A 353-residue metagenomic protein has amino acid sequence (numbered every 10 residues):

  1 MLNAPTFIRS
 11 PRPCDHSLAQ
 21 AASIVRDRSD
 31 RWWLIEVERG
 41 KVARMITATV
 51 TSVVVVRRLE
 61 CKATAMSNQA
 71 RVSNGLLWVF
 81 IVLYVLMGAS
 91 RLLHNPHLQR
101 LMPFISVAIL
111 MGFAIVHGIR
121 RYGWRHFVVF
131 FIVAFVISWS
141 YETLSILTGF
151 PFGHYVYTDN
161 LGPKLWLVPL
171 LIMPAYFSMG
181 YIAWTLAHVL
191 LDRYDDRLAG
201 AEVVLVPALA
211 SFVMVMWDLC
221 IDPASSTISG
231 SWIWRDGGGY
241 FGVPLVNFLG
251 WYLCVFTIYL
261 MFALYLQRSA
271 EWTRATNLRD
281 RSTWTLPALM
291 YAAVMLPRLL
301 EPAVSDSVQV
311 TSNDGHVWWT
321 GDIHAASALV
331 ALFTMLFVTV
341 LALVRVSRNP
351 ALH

Functional and structural regions predicted by a protein language model:
M1-I8: Extreme N-terminal basic, low-complexity initiation segments that serve as generic localization/processing leaders
A4, D15-S17: Short hydrophobic alpha-helical segments enriched in small aliphatic residues
T6, A21-I24, M45, V50: Short stretches within intrinsically disordered, low-complexity N-terminal or propeptide regions
S10, L18-A22, R26, G40: Hydrophobic, low-acid, alpha-helix-prone terminal segments
W32-W33: Tryptophan (W) side chains
E38, R44-M45: Intrinsically disordered, low-complexity segments enriched in serine/threonine/proline/glycine and often basic
L59-H353: Aromatic-rich, lipid-facing transmembrane alpha helices and their immediate juxtamembrane interface loops in integral
